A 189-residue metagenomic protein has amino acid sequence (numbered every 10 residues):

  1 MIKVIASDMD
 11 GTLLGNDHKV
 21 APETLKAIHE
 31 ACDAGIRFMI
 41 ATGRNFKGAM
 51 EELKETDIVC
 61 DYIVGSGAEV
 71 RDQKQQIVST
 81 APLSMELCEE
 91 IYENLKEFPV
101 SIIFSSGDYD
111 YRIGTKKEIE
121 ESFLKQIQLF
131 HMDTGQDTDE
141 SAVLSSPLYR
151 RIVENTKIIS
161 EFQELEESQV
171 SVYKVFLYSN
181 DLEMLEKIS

Functional and structural regions predicted by a protein language model:
M1-K3, D33: Short, Lys/Arg-enriched, disordered terminal segments
K3-H18, I91: Asp-based phosphoryl-transfer active-site loop
N16, I40-A41, L177: Small/polar loops that bind or transfer phosphate-bearing groups
P22-D139: Active-site phosphate-binding/coordination module
F98-V100, S106-S189: Conserved acidic, metal-coordinating active-site core of Asp-based, Mg2+-dependent phosphoryl-transfer enzymes
